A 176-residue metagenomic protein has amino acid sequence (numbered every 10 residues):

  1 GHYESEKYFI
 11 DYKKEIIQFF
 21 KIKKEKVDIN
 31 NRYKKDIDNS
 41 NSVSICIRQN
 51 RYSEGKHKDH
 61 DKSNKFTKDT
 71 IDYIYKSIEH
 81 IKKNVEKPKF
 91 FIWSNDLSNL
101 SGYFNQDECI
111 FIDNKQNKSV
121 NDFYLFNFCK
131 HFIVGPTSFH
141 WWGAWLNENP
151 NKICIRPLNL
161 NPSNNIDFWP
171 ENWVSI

Functional and structural regions predicted by a protein language model:
G1-V85: Secretory-pathway luminal glycosyltransferase catalytic domains
K24, K56, Y124, N172-W173: Solvent-exposed, flexible loop/coil residues
D61-S63, E108, N151, N172: Generic alpha-helical propensity signal that fires on short helical segments and nearby coil/disordered stretches
I71, Y75, H80-N164: Donor-binding and catalytic core of enzymes assembling or modifying cell-surface/extracellular glycoconjugates
P162-I176: Leloir-type glycosyltransferase catalytic cores
